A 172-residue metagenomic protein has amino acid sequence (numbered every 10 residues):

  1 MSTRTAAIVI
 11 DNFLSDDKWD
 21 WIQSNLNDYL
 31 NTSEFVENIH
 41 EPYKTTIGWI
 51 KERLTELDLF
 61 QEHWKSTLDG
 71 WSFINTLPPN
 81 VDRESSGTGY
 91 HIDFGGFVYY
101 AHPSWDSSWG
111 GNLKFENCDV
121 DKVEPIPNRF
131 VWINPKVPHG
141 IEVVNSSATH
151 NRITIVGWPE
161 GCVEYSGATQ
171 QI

Functional and structural regions predicted by a protein language model:
M1-W71: Non-heme Fe(II)/2-oxoglutarate
E62-I172: Catalytic core of non-heme Fe(II) oxygenases with the double-stranded beta-helix
